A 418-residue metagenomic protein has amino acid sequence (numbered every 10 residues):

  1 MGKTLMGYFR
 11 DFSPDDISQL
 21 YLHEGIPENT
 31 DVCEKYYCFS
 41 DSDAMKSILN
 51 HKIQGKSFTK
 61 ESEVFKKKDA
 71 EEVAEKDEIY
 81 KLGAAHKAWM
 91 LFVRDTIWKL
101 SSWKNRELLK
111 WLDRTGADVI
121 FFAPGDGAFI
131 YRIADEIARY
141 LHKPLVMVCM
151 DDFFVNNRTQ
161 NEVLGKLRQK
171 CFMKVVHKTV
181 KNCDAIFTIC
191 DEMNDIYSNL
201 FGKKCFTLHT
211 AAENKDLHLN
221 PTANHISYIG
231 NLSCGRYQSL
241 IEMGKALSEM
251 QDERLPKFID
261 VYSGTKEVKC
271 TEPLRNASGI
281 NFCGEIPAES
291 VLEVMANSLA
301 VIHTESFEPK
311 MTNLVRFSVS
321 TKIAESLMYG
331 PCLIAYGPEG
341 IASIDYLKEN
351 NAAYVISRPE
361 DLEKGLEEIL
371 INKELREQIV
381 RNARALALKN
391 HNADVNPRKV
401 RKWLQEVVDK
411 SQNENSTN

Functional and structural regions predicted by a protein language model:
M1-F65, C205, H209, E213 (+2 more regions): N-terminal subdomain of nucleotide-sugar transferases
Y8, R106-K110, R132, E136-Y140 (+2 more regions): Membrane-proximal helix-turn-helix segments that form the acceptor-binding/catalytic region of lipid-linked
T59-V119: Conserved nucleotide-sugar donor-binding subdomain of glycosyltransferases
V146, F154, Q169-L217: Donor nucleotide-sugar binding/catalytic pocket of nucleotide-sugar-dependent glycosyltransferases
E213-P273, N281-E289: Conserved catalytic-core segment of nucleotide-activated headgroup transferases in glycan assembly
G235-Q238, E289-E293, V301-L327, L333-D345: Nucleotide-sugar-dependent
S320, P338, N351-E360, E368-E374: Conserved acidic donor-binding segment of nucleotide-sugar-dependent glycosyltransferases
S357-E360, K373-Q405: A charged, aromatic-enriched C-terminal amphipathic alpha-helix characteristic of glycosyltransferases across folds
